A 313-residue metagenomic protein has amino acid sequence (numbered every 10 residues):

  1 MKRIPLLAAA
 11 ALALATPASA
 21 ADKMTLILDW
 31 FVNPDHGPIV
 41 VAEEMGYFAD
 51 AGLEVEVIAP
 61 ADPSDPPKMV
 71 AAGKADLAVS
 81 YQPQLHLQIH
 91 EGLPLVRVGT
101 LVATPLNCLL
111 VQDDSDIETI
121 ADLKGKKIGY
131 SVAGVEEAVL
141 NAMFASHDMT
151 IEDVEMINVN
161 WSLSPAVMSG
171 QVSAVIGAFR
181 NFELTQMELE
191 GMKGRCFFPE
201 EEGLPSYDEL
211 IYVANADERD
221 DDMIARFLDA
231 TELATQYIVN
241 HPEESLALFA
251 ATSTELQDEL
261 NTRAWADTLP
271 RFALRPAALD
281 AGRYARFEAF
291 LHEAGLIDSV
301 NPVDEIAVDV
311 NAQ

Functional and structural regions predicted by a protein language model:
M1-L7: Bacterial N-terminal signal peptides that target proteins for export
T16-A21: Sec/Tat signal peptide C-region and signal peptidase I cleavage site
K23-N160, S164-S169, S173-N181, F197 (+1 more regions): Short, glycine-/small- and polar/acidic-enriched structural segments that line small-molecule recognition paths
Y47-D50, S146-I151, E190-M192, D222 (+2 more regions): Short helix-capping segments at alpha-helix termini
P83, S162-T252: Pocket-lining segment of extracytoplasmic ligand-binding domains
L101-V111, M192-A216, L228, D267-L269 (+1 more regions): Periplasmic-binding protein-like
D220-L296: Secondary-structure end/capping motifs
A285-Q313: Conserved C-terminal helix/tail region of periplasmic/extracytoplasmic solute-binding proteins
